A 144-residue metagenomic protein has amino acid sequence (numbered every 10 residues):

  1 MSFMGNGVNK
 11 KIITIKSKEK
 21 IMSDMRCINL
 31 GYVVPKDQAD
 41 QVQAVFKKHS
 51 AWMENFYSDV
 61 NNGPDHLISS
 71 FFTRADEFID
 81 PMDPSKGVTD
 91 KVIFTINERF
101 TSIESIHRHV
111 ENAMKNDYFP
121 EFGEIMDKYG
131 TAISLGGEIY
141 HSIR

Functional and structural regions predicted by a protein language model:
F3-N112, K128-R144: Short S/T/G/P-rich N-terminal loop/turn motif that feeds into the first structured element of a domain
D117-I133: ADP-ribosyltransferase catalytic core
